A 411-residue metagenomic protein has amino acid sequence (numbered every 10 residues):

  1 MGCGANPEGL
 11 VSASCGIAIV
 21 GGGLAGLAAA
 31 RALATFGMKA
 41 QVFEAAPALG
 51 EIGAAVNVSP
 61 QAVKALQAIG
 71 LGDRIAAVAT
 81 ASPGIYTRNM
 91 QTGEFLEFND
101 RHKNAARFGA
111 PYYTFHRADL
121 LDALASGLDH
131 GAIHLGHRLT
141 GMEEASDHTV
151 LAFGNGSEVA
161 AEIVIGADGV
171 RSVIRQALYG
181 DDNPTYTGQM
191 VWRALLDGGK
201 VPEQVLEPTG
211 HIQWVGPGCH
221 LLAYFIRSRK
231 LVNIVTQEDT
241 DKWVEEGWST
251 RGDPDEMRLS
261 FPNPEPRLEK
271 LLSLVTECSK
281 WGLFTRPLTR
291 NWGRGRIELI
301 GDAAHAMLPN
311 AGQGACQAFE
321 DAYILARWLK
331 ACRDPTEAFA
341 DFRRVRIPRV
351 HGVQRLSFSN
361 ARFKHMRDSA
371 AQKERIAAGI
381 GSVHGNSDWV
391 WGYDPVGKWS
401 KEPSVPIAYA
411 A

Functional and structural regions predicted by a protein language model:
G2-C15, A77, T92, A311-G312 (+1 more regions): C-terminal helical "tail/cap" subdomain of flavin- and related membrane-associated enzymes
G2-I17, A34, S59-D197, D241-D255 (+1 more regions): Conserved N-terminal helical subregion
A18, G22-P47, I165-G166, A223 (+2 more regions): Conserved mid-domain beta->alpha element of the FAD-binding
L49-E51: N-terminal polybasic phosphate/anion-binding patch
V78, A132, P262-K280, P335-A340 (+1 more regions): Acidic/histidine metal-binding catalytic segments
S172, V191-R193, C219-L222, A304-H305: Histidine-centered metal-chelating micro-motifs
G198-V205, A331-C332: Short helix-loop capping/hinge motifs at secondary-structure junctions, enriched in acidic/polar residues
E207-V244, F261-P262, L283: Active-site substrate-recognition segment that forms the wall of the catalytic cavity or substrate channel
